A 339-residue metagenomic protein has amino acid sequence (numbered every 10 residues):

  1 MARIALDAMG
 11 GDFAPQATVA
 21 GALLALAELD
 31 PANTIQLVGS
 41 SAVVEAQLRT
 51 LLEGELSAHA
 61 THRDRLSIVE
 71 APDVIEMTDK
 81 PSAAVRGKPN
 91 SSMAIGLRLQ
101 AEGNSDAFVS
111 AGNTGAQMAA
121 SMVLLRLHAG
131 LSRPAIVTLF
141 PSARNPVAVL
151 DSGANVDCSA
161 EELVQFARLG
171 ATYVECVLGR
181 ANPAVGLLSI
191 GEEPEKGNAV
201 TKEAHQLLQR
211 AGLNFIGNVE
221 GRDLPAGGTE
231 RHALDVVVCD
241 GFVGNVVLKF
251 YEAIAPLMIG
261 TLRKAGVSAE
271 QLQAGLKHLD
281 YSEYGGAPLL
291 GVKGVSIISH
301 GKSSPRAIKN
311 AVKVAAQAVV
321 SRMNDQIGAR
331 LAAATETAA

Functional and structural regions predicted by a protein language model:
M1-R49: N-terminal phosphate-binding or glycine-rich loops at protein starts, especially the Walker A/P-loop of NTPases
I4-Q16, V85, A154-V164, I298-P305: Short, glycine-rich nucleotide/cofactor-binding loops
D12, A25-A32, Q47, L51-E55 (+11 more regions): Change "in soluble alpha/beta enzymes" to "in soluble alpha/beta proteins
Q16-A17, L29, N33-Q36, V156-G221 (+1 more regions): Glycine-rich phosphate/diphosphate-binding loop of Rossmann-like nucleotide-binding domains
T18, A22, S110-S132, V200 (+1 more regions): Short Gly/Thr/Asp-enriched flexible loops that form oxyanion-binding sites at enzyme active sites
L56-E102: Phosphate/nucleotide-donor binding subsite
M122-V149, A226-V237, G241-A339: Glycine-rich phosphate/nucleotide-binding loop
